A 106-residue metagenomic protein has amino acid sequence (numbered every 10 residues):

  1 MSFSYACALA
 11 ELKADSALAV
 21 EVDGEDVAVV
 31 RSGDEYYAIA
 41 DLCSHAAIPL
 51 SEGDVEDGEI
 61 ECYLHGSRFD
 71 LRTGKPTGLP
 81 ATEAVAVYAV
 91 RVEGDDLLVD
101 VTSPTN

Functional and structural regions predicted by a protein language model:
M1-D57, D70-L71, K75, A84-N106: N-terminal pre-ligand scaffold of iron-sulfur
C43, C62-H65: Short cysteine clusters
P80-A81: Short Gly/Pro-enriched turn/cap motifs at secondary-structure boundaries
